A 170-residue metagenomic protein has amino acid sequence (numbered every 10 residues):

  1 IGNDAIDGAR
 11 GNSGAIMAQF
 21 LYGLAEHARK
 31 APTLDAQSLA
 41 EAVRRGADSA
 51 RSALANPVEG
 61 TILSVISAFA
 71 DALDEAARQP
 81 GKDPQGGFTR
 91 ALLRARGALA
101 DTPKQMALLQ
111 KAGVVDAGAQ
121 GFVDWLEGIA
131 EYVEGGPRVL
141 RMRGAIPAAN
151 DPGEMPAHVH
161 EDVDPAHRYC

Functional and structural regions predicted by a protein language model:
I1-C170: N-terminal loops that bind phosphate or other acidic moieties and the adjacent beta-alpha structural core
